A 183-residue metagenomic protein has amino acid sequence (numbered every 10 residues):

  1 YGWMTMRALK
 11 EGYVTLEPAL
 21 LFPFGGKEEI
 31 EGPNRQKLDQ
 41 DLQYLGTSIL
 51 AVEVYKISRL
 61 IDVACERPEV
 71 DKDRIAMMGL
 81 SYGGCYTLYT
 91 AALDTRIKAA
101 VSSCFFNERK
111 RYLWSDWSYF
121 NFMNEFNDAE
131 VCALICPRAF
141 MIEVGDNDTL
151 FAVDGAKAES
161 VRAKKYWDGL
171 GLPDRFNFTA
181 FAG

Functional and structural regions predicted by a protein language model:
Y1-E66, R109-D116: Cap/lid segment of the alpha/beta-hydrolase catalytic domain
A8-K10, L134-C136, G171-L172: Extracellular/periplasmic catalytic domains that process cell-envelope and extracellular macromolecules
E11, S58-N124, D128-V131: Primarily recognizes the serine-hydrolase "nucleophile elbow" in alpha/beta-hydrolase and SGNH/GDSL folds
T15-P18, A76, A99-S102, L134 (+2 more regions): Structural recognition of the beta-strand scaffold that forms the well-ordered cores of secreted hydrolase catalytic
F22-P23, Y82, N107, N147: Residue-level marker for beta-strand->alpha-helix junctions and adjacent short loops that shape enzyme
Y44-V52, M78, Y119-N127, L150-D154 (+1 more regions): Alpha-helix capping and helix-loop boundary segments enriched in small/acidic/polar residues
A99, E108-D168: The feature captures the conserved acid-bearing segment of alpha/beta-hydrolase catalytic domains
V161-G183: C-terminal catalytic histidine-bearing segment of alpha/beta-hydrolase fold enzymes
